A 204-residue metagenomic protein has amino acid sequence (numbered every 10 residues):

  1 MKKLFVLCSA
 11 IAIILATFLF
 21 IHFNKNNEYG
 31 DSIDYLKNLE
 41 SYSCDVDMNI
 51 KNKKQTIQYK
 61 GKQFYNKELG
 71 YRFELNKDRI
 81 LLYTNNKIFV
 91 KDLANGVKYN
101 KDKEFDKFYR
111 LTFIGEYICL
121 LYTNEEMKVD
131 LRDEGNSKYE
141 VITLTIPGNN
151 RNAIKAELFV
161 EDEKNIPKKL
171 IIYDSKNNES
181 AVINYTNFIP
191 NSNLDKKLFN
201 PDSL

Functional and structural regions predicted by a protein language model:
K2-Y59, K67-E68, S192, K197-L204: N-terminal leader/targeting segments and the immediate start of mature chains
H22-D31, Y35-N38, I50, V90-N150: Flexible, processing/modification-adjacent segments and terminal tails in exported/periplasmic/extracellular proteins
E40-D45, N66-E74, N136-T143, K164-K169: Short, hydrophobic/aromatic-rich segments at coil-to-beta transitions
D47-K51, E74-N76, K91-L93, T145-P147 (+1 more regions): A generic structural motif
K54-T56, K77-I80, N150-R151, N177-N178: Solvent-exposed loop/turn segments connecting transmembrane beta-strands in outer-membrane beta-barrel proteins
K60-K62, R79-I80, K87, K128-D130 (+1 more regions): Short, surface-exposed charged micro-motifs
K62-T112: An acidic-aromatic
L131-S203: Gly/Pro-enriched, hydrophobic low-complexity segments that function as extracytoplasmic propeptides/linkers
